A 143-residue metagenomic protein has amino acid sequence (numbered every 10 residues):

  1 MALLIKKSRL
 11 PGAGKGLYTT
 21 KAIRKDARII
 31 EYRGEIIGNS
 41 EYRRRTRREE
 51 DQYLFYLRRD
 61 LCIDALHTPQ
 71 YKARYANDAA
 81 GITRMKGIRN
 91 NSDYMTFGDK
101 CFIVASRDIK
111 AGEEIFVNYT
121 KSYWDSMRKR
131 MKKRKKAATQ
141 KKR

Functional and structural regions predicted by a protein language model:
M1-L10, E50-D125: Catalytic core of the SET domain in histone-lysine N-methyltransferases, recognizing conserved active-site
S8-T19: Short aromatic-glycine motifs in intrinsically disordered, low-complexity regions
I23-D26, G112: Tight coil/turn sites that cap or link beta-strands
K25, I82, T139-R143: Polybasic, lysine-enriched low-complexity intrinsically disordered terminal tails
G34-I36, G81: Acidic glycine-/aspartate-rich tracts in secreted/extracellular proteins
I37-Q52, S126-R143: Short, compositionally biased
